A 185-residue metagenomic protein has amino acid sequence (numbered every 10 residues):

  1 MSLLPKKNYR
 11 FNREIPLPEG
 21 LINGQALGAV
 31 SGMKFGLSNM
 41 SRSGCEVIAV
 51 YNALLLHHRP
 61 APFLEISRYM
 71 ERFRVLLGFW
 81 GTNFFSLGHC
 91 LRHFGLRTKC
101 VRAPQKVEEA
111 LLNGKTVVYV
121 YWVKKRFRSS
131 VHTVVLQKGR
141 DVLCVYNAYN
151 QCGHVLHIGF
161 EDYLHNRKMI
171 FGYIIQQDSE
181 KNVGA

Functional and structural regions predicted by a protein language model:
M1-I15, L112, Q137-A185: Noncatalytic regulatory segments and standalone regulatory/sensor domains
M1-L76: Active-site-adjacent structural segments surrounding the nucleophilic cysteine of cysteine proteases and isopeptidases
M40, A61, T82-F85, R102 (+2 more regions): Short coil/turn linker and secondary-structure boundary residues
E46-A49, N83, L87, A103 (+1 more regions): Stable alpha-helical elements in mature extracytoplasmic
R59, L96-R97, T116: Short aromatic/hydrophobic-glycine micro-motifs
I66-Y69, L87, V107, F160-Y163: Hydrophobic/aromatic residues in well-formed alpha-helices
F73-V101: Helix-adjacent hinge/juxtasegments
R102-L143: Active-site-adjacent substructure of cysteine-protease-like catalytic cores
